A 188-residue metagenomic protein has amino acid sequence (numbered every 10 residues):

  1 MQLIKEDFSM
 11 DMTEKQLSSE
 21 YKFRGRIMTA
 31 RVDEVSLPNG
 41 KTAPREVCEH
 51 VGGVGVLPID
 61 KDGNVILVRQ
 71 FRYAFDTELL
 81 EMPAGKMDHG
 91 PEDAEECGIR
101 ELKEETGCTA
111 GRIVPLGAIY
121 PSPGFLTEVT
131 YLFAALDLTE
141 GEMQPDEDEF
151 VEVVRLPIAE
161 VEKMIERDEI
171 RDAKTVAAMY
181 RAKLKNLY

Functional and structural regions predicted by a protein language model:
M1-S9: Short, Lys/Arg-enriched N-terminal segments with co-localized hydrophobic residues within the first ~10-30 amino acids
S9-E20: A short, amphipathic edge element
D11, L57-R100, M143: Conserved Nudix-box catalytic region and its N-terminal flanking loop in Nudix hydrolases and closely related
S18-G55, K61-D62: Acidic, metal-coordinating catalytic segment for phosphate/diphosphate chemistry, firing primarily on the Nudix
T29-D33, E78, V129-Y131, E152: Short beta-strand micro-motifs in enzyme catalytic cores
A43, G52-G55, K86-A173: Unchanged
L184-Y188: Generic C-terminal helix-cap and adjacent flexible tail
